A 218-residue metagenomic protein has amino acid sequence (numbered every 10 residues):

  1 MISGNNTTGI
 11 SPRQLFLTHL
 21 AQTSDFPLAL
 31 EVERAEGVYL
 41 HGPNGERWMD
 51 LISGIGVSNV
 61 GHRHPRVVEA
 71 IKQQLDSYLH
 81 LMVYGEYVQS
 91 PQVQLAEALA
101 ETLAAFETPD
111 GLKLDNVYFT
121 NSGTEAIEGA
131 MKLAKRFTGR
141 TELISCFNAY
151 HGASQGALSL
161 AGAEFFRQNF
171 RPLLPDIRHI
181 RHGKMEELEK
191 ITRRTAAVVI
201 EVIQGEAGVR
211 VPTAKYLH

Functional and structural regions predicted by a protein language model:
M1-Y39, Q92: Active-site-adjacent loop/helix segments that line or gate small-molecule/cofactor pockets in enzymes
E36, L51-S53, C146-F147: A secondary-structure boundary/capping signal
G42: Acidic surface patches and DE-rich sequence motifs
W48, G54-E86, Q94-Y118: Glycine-rich phosphate-binding segment of PLP-dependent enzymes
V57-N59, V88, E186-E187, G205-R210: Short, small-residue-enriched loops and turns at beta-alpha junctions that line or gate enzyme active sites
A98-I200, Q204-E206: PLP-dependent aspartate aminotransferase-fold enzymes
R210-H218: Catalytic PLP-binding core of fold-type I/II PLP enzymes
